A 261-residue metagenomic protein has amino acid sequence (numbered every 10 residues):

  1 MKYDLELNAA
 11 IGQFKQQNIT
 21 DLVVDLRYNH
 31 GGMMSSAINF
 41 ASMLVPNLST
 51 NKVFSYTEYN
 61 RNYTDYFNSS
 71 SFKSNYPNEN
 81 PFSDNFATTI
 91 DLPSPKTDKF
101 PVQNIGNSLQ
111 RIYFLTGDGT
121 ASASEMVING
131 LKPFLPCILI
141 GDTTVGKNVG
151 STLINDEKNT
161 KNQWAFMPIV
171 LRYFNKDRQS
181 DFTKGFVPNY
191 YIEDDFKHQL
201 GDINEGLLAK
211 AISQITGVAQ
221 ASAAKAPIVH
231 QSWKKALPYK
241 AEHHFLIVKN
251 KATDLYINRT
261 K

Functional and structural regions predicted by a protein language model:
M1-D21, H30-K261: C-terminal "post-core" interaction segments
R27: Short strand-turn motif at the edge of the Rossmann-like AdoMet-binding core
